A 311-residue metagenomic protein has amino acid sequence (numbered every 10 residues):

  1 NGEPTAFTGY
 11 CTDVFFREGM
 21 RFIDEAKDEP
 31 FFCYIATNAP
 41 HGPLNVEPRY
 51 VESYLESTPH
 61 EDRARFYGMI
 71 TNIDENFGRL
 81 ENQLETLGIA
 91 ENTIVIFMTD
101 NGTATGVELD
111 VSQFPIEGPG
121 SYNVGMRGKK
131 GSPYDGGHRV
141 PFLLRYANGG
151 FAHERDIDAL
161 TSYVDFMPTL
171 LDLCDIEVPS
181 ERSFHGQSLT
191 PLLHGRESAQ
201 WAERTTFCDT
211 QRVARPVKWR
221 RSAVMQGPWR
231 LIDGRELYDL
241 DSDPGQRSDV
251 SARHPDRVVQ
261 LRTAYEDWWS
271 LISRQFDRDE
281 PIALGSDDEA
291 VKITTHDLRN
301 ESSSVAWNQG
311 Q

Functional and structural regions predicted by a protein language model:
N1-P4, T58-R63, F97, N123-R127 (+3 more regions): Flexible glycine/proline-enriched surface loops and loop-helix/loop-strand junctions
N1-T8, L44, L231: Catalytic-site neighborhoods of secreted/periplasmic enzymes that process anionic sulfate/phosphate groups
F16-D24, E52-T93, G118, N123: A long, amphipathic alpha-helix that forms part of the scaffold/cap immediately adjacent to metal-dependent active
G19-R65, A104-G106, D110-S112, G149: Active-site His/acidic residue clusters
F31, A36, N72-D110: Metal-dependent active-site segment of extracytoplasmic phospho-/sulfohydrolases and closely related
Y34-N45, F97-T105, H185-G186, D209-A214 (+1 more regions): Short, solvent-exposed turn/loop segments enriched in Gly/Ser/Thr/Pro and often Arg
T105-D135, G149-L240, L271, D277 (+1 more regions): C-terminal cap/loop subdomain of S1 sulfatases and analogous C-terminal strand-loop tails that border
E117, F166, R220, Q226 (+2 more regions): Long, internal low-complexity/basic segments
